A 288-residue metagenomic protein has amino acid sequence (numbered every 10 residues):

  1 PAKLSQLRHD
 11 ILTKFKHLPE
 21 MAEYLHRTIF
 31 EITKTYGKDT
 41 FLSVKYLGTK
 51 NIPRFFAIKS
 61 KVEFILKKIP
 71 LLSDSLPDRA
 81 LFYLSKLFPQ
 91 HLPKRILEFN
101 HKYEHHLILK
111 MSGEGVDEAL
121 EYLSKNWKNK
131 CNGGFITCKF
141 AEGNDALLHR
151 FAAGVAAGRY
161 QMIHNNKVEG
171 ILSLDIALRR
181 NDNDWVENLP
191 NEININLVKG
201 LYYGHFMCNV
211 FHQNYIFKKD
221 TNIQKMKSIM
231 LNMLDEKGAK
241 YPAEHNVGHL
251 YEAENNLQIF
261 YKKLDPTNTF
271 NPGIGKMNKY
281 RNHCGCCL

Functional and structural regions predicted by a protein language model:
P1, P19-T28, I32-T33: FAD-binding core of FAD-dependent oxidoreductases, characterized by glycine-rich FAD pyrophosphate-binding loops
P1-T13, M21, C287: FAD-binding subdomain of flavoenzyme oxidoreductases
H9-H17, N232-E236: Short, intrinsically disordered, mixed-charge
I11, F15, T28-E63, I69: Charged, amphipathic alpha-helical linkers/stalks
H17-M21, A239-K240: Residue-level detector of anion-binding/catalytic polar loops
R27, T35, D39, S60-K67 (+2 more regions): Conserved glycine-rich FAD pyrophosphate-binding loop
R79-F82: Accessory "access/gating" subregions that flank catalytic or transport cores
